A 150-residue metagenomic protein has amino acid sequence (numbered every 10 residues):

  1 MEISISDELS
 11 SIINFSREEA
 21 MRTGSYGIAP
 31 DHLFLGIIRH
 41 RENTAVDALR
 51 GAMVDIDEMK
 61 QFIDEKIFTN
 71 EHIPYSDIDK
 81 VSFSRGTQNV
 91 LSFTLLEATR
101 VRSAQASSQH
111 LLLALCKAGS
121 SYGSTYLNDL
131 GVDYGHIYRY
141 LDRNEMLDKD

Functional and structural regions predicted by a protein language model:
M1-D150: Histone-fold recognition with a strong bias for associated Lys/Arg-rich disordered tails
